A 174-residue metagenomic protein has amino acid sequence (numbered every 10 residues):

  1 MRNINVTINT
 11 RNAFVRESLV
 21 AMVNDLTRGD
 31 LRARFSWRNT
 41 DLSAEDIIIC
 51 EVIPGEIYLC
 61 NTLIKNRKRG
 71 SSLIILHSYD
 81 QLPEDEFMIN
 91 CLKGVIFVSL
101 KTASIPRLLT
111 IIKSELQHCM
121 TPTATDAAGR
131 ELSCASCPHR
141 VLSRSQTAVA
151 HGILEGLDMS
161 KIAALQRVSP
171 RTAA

Functional and structural regions predicted by a protein language model:
M1-A127: N-terminal regulatory/sensing modules of transcriptional regulators
A128-T172: Helix-turn-helix DNA-binding segment
